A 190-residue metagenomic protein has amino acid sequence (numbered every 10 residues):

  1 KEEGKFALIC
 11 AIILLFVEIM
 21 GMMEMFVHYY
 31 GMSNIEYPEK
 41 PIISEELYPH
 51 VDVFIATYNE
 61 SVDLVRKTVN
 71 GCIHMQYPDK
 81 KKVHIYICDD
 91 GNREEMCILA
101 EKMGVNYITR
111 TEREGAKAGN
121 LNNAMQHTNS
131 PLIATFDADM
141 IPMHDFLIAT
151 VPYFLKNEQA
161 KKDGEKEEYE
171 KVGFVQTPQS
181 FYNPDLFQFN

Functional and structural regions predicted by a protein language model:
K1-V17: Hydrophobic alpha-helical transmembrane segments
V17-M25: A generic, lipid-embedded transmembrane alpha helix
E24-N190: Internal catalytic domains of large membrane-associated glycosyltransferases
